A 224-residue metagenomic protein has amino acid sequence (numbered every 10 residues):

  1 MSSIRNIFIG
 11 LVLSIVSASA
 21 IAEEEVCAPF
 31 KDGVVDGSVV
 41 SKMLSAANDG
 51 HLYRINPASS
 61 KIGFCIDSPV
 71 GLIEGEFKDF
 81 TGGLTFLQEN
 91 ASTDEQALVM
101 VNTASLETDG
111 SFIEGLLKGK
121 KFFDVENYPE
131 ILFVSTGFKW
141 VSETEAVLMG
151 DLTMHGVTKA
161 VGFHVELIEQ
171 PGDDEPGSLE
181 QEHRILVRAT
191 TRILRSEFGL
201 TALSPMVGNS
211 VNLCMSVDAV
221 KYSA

Functional and structural regions predicted by a protein language model:
M1-F8: Bacterial N-terminal signal peptides that target proteins for export
I9-G10, A20-I21: Cleavable N-terminal signal peptides
L13-S14: Short, linear, compositionally biased motifs with a strong N-terminal bias
A22-A224: Low-complexity, acidic/polar, glycine-enriched regions of mature
